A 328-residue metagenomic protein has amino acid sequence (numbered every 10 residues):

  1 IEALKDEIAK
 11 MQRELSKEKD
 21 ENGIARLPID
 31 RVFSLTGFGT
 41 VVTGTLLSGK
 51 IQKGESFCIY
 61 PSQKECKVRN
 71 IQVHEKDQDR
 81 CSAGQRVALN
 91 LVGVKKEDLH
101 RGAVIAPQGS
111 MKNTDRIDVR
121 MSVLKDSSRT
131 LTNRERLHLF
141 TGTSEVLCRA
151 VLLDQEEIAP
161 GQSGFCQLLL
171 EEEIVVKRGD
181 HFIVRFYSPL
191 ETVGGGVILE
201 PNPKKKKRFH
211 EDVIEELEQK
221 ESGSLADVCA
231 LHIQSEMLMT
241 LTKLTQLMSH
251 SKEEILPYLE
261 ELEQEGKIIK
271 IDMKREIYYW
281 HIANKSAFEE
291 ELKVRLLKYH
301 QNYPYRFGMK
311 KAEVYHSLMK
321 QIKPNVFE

Functional and structural regions predicted by a protein language model:
I1-S127: Conserved catalytic-core segments of large NTP-driven translation/proteostasis enzymes
V94-E328: C-terminal effector modules of nucleic-acid-centric enzymes and ribosome-associated factors
